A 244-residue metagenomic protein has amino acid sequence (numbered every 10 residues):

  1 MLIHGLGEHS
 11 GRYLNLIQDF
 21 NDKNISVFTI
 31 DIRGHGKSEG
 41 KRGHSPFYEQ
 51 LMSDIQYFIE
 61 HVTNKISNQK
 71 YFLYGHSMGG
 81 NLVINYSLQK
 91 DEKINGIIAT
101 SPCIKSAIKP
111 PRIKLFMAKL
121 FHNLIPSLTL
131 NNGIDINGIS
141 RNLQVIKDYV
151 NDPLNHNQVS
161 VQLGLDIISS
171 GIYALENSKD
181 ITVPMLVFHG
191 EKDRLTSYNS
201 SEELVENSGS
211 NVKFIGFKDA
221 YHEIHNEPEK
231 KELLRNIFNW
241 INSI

Functional and structural regions predicted by a protein language model:
M1-G5: Short beta-strand element of the alpha/beta-hydrolase
G7-S10, G36-K70: Catalytic nucleophile-loop/oxyanion-hole region of alpha/beta-hydrolase and closely related hydrolase-like folds
S10-R12, I17-K41: Conserved alpha/beta-hydrolase
Y71-G80, G190: Conserved alpha/beta-hydrolase "nucleophile elbow" surrounding the catalytic nucleophile
H76-S160: Alpha/beta-hydrolase-fold enzymes
I181, V187-H189, D193: Short beta-strand/loop motif that positions the catalytic acidic residue of the alpha/beta-hydrolase fold
V183, S197-E206: Short alpha-helix in the alpha/beta-hydrolase fold that links the catalytic acid
N211-I244: Catalytic active-site module of serine/aspartate enzymes centered on a nucleophile-bearing elbow/loop
